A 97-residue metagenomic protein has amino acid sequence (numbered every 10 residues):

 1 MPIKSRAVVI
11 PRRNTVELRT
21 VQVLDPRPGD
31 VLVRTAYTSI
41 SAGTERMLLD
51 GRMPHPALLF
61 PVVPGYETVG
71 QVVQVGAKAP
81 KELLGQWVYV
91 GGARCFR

Functional and structural regions predicted by a protein language model:
P2-A7: Short structural boundary motif marking the start of a folded domain
V9-P11, D50, V72: Residue-level signal for short segments within beta-strands and strand-turn junctions of well-structured beta-sheet
R12-N14, R27: Residue-level recognition of beta-strand termini and adjacent short loop/turns
N14-Q22: Short glycine/threonine/proline-enriched tight-turn/helix- or strand-capping micro-motif at secondary-structure
V16, I40-S41: Intrinsically disordered, low-complexity, positively charged segments
V23-I40, R52-F96: Glycine-rich beta-strand-centered segment in the early N-terminal region that forms part of a ligand/cofactor-binding
A42-D50: Cytochrome P450 core scaffold surrounding the K-helix E-X-X-R motif and the conserved "meander" helix-loop region
